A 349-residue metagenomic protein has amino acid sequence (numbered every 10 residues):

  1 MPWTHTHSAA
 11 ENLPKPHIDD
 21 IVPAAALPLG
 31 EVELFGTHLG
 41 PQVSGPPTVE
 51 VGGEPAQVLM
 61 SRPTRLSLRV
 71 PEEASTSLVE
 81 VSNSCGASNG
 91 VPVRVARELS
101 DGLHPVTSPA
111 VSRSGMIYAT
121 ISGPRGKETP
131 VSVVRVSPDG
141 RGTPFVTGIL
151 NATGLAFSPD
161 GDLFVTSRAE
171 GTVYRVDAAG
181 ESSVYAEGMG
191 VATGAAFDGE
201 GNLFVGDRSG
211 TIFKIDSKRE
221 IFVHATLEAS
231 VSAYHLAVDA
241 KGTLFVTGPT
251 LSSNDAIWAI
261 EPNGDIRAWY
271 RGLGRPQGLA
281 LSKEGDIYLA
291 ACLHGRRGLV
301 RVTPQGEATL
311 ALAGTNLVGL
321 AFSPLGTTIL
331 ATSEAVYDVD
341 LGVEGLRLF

Functional and structural regions predicted by a protein language model:
M1-Y118, T129-P130, R135, G142: Ser/Thr/Pro-rich low-complexity tracts
L39-G40, R65, A74, N151 (+3 more regions): Extracellular beta-strand scaffolds
R94-D101, G140-V146, G180-E187, E220-T226 (+2 more regions): A short beta-strand motif characteristic of beta-propeller blades
G102-M116, T120-S122, P130-V131, G148-D162 (+7 more regions): Beta-rich, blade/repeat-based domains predominating in secreted/periplasmic proteins but also intracellular
E128-V133, G140, G171, G180 (+7 more regions): Repetitive beta-architecture junctions, highlighting loop-to-beta-strand starts across blade-like repeats
V134, Y174, F213-K214, W258 (+2 more regions): WD40 beta-propeller blade core
D340-L348: Short loop/turn segments immediately following beta-strands, especially the blade-tip and inter-blade linker loops
